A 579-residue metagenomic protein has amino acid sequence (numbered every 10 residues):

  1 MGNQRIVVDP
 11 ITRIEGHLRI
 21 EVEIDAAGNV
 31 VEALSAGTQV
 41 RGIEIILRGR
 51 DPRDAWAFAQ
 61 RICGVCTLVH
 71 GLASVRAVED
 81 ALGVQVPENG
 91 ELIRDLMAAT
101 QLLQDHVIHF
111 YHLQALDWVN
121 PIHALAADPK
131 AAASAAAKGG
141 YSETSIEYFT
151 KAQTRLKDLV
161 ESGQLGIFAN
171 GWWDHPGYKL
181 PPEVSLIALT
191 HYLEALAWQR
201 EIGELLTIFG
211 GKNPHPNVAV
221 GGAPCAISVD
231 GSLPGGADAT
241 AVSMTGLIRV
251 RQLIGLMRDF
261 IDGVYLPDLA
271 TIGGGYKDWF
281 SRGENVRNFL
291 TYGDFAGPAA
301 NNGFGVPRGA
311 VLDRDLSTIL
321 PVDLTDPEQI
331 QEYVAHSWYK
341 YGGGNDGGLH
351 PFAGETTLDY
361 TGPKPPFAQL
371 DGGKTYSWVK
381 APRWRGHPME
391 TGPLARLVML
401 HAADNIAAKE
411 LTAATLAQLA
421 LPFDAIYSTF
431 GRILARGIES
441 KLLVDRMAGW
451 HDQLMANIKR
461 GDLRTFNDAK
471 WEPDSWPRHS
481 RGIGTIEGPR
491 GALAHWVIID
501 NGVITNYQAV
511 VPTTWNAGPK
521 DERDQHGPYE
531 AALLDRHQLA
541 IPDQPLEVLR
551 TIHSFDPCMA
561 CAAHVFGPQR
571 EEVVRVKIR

Functional and structural regions predicted by a protein language model:
M1-R490, N501, N506, V511-R579: Active-site bordering "gate/hinge" segments that shape substrate access to catalytic or cofactor-binding pockets
H495-D500: A translation/RNA-centric and nucleic-acid-associated enzymatic feature enriched in Class II aminoacyl-tRNA synthetases
